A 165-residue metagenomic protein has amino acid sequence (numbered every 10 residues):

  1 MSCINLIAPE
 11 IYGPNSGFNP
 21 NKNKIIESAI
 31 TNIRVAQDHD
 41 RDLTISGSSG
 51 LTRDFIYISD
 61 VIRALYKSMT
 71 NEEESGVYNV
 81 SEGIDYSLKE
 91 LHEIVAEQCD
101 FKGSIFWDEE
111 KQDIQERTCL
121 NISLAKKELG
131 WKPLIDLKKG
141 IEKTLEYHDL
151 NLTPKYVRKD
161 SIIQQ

Functional and structural regions predicted by a protein language model:
M1-G17, H39-I45: Conserved beta-loop-beta element that borders a ligand/cofactor-binding pocket
A8, N23, I122: ATP/adenylate-binding site constellation spanning eukaryotic-like Ser/Thr protein kinases, ABC-transporter
I11-G13, I25-I26, V61: Conserved sequence/active-site signature of Rossmann-fold short-chain dehydrogenase/reductase
F18-K22: Active-site loop immediately N-terminal to the catalytic Tyr-X3-Lys motif of short-chain dehydrogenase/reductase
A29, V35-Q165: C-terminal substrate-binding subdomain of Rossmann-fold SDR/epimerase-dehydratase oxidoreductases
